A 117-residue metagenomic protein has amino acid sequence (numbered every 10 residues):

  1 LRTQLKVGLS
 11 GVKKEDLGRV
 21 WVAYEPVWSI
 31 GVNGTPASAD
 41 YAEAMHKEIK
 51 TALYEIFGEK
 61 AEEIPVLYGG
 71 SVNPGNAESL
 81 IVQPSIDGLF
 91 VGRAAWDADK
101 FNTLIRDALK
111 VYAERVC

Functional and structural regions predicted by a protein language model:
L1-A61: Active-site rim beta-loop-alpha module in soluble metabolic enzymes
A23, L67, F90: Conserved beta-strand segments that form the floor/walls of ligand-binding pockets within enzyme and binding domains
E25, L80, G92: Conserved, mostly hydrophobic/aromatic
W28, G34, S71, S85-L104: Glycine-rich phosphate-binding active-site loops on the catalytic face of alpha/beta enzymes
A42, Q83, A95-C117: C-terminal helical cap(s) of enzyme catalytic domains, especially alpha/beta-barrels
E59-E62, P84-I86: Short, surface-exposed connector motifs at secondary-structure boundaries
L67-N76: Glycine-rich phosphate-binding loops at beta-strand->alpha-helix junctions
